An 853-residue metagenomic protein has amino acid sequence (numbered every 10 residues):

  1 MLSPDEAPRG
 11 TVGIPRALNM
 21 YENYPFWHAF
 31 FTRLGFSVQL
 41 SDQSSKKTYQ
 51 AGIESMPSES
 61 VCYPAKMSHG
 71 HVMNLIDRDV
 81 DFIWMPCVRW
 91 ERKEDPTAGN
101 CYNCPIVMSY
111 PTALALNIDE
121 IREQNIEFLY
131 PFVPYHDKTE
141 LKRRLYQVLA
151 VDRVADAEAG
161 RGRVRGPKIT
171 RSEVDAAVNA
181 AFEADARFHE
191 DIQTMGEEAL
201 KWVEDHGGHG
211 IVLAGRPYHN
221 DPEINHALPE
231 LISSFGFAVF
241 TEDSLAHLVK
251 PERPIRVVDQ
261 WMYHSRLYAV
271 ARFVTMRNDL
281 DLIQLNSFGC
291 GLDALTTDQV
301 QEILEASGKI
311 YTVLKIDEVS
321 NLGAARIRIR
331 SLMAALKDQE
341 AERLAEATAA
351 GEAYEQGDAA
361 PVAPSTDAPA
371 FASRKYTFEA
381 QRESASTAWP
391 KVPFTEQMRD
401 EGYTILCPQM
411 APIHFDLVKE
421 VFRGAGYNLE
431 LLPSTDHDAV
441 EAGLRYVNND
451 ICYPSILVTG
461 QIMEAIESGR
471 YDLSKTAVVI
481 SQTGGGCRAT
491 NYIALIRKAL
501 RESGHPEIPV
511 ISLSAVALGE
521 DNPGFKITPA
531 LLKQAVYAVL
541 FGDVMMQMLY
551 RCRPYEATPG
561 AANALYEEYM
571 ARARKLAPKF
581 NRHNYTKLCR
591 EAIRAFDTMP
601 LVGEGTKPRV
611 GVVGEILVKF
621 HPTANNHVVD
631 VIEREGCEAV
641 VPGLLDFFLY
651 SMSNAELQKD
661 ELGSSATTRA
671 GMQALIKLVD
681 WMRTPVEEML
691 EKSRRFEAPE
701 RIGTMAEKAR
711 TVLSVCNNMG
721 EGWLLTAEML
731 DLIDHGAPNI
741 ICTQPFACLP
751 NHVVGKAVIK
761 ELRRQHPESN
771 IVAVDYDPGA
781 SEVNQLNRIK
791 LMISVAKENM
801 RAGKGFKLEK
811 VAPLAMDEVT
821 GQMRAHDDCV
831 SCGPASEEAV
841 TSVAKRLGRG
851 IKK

Functional and structural regions predicted by a protein language model:
M1-K853: An N-terminal assembly and electron-transfer interface module characteristic of large anaerobic redox and radical
